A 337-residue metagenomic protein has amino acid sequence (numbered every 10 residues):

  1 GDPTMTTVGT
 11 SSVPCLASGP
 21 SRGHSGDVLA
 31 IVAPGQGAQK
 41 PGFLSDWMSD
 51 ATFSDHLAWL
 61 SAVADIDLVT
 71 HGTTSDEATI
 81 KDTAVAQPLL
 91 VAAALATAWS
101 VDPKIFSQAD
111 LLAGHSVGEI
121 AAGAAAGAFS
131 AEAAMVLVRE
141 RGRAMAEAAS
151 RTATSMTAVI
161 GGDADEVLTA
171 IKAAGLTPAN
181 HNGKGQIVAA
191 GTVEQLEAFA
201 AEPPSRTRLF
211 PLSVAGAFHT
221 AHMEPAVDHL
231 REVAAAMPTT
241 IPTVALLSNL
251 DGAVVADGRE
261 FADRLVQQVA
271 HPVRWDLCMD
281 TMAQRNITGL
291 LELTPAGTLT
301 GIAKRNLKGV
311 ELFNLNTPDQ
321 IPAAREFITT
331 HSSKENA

Functional and structural regions predicted by a protein language model:
G1-T4, H24, K334-E335: Short, Lys/Arg-enriched N-terminal segments with co-localized hydrophobic residues within the first ~10-30 amino acids
T6-E166, F210-L212, G289-D319: FabD-like malonyl-/acyl-CoA
G37-A38, A62-I66, D76, A126-A270: Alpha/beta catalytic cores of group-transfer enzymes, especially the acyltransferase/condensing modules of polyketide
T52, L89-A93, Q195, H229 (+1 more regions): Charged catalytic carboxylate motif
A253, P272, A296-T298: Short Gly/Pro-enriched loop/turn and capping motifs at secondary-structure junctions
D276-D280: Short hydrophobic/charged patches on amphipathic alpha-helices used for structural packing and interfaces
A283-N286: Non-catalytic positions within long, well-ordered alpha-helices that form the structural scaffold/packing of enzyme
E311-E335: Short, flexible loop segments at boundaries between secondary-structure elements
